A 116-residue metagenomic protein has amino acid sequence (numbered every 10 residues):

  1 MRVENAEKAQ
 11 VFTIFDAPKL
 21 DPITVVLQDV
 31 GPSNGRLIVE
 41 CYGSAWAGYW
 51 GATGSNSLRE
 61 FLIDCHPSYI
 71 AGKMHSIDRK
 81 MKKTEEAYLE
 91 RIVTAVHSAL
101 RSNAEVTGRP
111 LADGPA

Functional and structural regions predicted by a protein language model:
E4: Catalytic beta-strand/loop cores that center a nucleophilic Ser/Cys/Thr and support acyl-enzyme chemistry
E7-G48: Amphipathic, interaction-prone secondary-structure segments
K8-V11, T53, S57, T84: A general marker of short, structured functional hotspots
P32-G72: Intrinsically disordered, low-complexity regulatory segments enriched in Ser/Thr/Pro and charged residues
E60-A116: Mixed-charge, Lys/Arg-enriched low-complexity segments
